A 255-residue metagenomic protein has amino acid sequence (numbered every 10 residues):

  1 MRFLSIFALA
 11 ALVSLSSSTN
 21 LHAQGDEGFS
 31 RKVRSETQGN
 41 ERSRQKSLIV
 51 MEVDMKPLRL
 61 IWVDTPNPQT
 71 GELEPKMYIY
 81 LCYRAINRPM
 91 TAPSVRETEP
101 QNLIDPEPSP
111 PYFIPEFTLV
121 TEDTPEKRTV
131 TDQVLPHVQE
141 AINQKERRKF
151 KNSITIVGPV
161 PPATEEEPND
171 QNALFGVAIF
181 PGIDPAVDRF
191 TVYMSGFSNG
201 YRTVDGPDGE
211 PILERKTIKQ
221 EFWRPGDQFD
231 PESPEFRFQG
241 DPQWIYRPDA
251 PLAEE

Functional and structural regions predicted by a protein language model:
M1-R2: N-terminal secretory signal peptides that target proteins for export/translocation
S5-S16: Bacterial N-terminal signal peptides
L15-A23: Sec/Tat signal peptide C-region and signal peptidase I cleavage site
A23-E255: Conserved functional micro-motifs across diverse proteins
